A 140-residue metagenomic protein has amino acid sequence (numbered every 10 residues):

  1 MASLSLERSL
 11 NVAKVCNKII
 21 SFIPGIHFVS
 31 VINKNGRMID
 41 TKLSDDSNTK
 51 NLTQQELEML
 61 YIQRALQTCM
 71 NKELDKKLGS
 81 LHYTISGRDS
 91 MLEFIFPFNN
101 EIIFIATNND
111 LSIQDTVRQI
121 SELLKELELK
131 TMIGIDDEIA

Functional and structural regions predicted by a protein language model:
M1-A140: Non-catalytic interaction/Regulatory regions outside core domains
